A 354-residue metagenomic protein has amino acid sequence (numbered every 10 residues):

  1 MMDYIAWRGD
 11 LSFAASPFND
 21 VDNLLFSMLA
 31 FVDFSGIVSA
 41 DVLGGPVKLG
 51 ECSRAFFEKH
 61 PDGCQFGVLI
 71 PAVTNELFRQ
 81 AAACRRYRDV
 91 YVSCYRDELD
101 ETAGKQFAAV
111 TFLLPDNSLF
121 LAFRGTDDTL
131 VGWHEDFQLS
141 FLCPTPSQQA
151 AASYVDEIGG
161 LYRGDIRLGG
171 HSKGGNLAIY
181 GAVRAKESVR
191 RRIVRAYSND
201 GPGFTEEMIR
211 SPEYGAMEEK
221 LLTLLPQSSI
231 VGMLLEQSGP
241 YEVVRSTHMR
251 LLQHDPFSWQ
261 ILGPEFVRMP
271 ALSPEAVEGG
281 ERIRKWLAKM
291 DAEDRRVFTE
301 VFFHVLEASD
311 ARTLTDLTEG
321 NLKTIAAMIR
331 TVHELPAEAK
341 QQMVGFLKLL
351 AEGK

Functional and structural regions predicted by a protein language model:
M2-V21, F26, F31-D41, P46-A109 (+3 more regions): Alpha/beta hydrolase fold serine-hydrolase catalytic domain that processes acyl esters and thioesters
G169-G174, A178: Gly/Ala-rich beta-loop-alpha elbow adjacent to hydrolase catalytic centers
A178-E187: Short glycine-enriched nucleophile-adjacent loop and the immediately C-terminal alpha-helix near the catalytic center
